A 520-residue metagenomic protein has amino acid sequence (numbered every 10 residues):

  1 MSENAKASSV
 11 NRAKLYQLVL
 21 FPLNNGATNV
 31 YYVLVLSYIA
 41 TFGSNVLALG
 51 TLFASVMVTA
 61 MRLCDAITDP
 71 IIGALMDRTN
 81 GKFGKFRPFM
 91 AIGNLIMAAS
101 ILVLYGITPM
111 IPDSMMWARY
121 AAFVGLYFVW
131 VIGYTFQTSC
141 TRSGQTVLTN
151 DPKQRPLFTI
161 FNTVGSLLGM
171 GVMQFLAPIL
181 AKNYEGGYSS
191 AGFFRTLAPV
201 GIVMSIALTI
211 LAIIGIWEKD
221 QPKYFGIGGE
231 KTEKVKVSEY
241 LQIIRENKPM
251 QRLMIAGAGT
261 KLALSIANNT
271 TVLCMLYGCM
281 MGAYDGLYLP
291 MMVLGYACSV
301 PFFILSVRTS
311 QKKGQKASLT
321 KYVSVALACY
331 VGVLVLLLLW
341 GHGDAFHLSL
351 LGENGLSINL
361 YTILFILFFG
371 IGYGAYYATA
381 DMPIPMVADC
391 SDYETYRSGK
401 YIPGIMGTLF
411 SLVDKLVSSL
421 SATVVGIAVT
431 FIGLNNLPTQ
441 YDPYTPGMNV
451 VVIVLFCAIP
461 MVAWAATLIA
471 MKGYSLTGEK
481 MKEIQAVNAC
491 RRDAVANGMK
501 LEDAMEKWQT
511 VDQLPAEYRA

Functional and structural regions predicted by a protein language model:
S2-R519: Membrane-embedded alpha-helical bundles of multi-pass transporters/translocases, especially carrier/permease families
